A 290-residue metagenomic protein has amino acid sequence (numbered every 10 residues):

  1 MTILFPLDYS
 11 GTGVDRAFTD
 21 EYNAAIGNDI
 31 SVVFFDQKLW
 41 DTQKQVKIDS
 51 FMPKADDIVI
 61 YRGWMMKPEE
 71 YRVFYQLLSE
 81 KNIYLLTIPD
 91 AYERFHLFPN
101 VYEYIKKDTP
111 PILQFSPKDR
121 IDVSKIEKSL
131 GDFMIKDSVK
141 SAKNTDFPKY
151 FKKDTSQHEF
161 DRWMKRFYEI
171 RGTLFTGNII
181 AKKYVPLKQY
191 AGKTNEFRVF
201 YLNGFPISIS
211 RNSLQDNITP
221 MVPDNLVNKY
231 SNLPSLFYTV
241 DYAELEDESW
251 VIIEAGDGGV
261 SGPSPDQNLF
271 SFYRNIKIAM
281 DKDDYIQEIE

Functional and structural regions predicted by a protein language model:
M1-Y84: ATP-binding N-terminal substructure of ATP-dependent carboxylate-amine bond-forming enzymes
I3-D8, M52-K54, Q76-N195, S208 (+1 more regions): Active-site nucleotide/adenylate-binding loops and adjacent lid/helix of ATP-dependent enzymes
P68-E69, V73, G192-F197, F237-Y238: Short, surface-exposed coil-to-beta transition loops
F133, I207, Y238, V251-E254: Protein kinase-like catalytic core scaffold
Y201-F205, E246-E248: Short acidic-glycine loop/turn motifs at beta-strand connectors
F205, I209-L214, A255-V260: Short beta->alpha transition motifs characteristic of CBS
N212-D247: Glycine/small-residue-rich hydrophobic helix-like segments
N232-S235, E244-E290: C-terminal active-site "lid" helix and adjoining low-complexity regulatory extension at the edge of ATP-using catalytic
